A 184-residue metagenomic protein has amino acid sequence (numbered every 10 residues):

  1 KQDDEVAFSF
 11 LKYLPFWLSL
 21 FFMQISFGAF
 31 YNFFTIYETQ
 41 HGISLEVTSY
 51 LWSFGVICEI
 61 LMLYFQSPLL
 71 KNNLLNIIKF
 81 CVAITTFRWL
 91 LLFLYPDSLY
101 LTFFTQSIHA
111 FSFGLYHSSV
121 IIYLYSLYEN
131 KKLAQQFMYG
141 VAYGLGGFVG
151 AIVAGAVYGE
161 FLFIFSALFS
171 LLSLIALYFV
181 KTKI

Functional and structural regions predicted by a protein language model:
K12-L51, H117-S118: Helix-loop boundary and gating motifs at the non-cytosolic
F21, Y100-L115: Hydrophobic core of transmembrane alpha-helices in multi-pass small-molecule transporters, especially MFS/SLC-type
I43-W52, S98, T102, Q135-Q136: Juxtamembrane helix-start elements in MFS-like secondary transporters
L61-L74, Y158: Helix-to-loop junctions at the C-terminal end of transmembrane segments in multipass secondary transporters
N76-L91: Structural signature of the two symmetry-related core transmembrane helices
G114-E129: Intracellular juxtamembrane helix-capping segments at the cytosolic ends of symmetry-related transmembrane helices
N130-G159: A late C-terminal transmembrane helix in Major Facilitator Superfamily
L162-K181: Symmetry-related core transmembrane helices of the 12-TM Major Facilitator Superfamily/SLC fold
